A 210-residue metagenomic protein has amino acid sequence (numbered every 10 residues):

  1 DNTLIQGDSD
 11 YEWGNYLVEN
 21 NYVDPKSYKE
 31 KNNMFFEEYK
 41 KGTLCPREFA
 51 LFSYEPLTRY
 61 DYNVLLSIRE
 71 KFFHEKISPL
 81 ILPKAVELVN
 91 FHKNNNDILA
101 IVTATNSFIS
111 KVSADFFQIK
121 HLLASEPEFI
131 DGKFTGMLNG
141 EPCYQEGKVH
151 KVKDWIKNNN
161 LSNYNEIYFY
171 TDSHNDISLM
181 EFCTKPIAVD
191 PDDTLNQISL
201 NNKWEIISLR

Functional and structural regions predicted by a protein language model:
D1-K41: Active-site neighborhood of HAD-like aspartate-dependent phosphohydrolases
G7, V18, C45, N63-L65 (+1 more regions): Catalytic cores of transferase enzymes with a strong primary signal for eukaryotic protein kinases
D8, Y60, G147: Conserved active-site and cofactor/substrate-binding residues in soluble primary-metabolism enzymes
G14-N15, Y54, T184: Amphipathic alpha-helical segments within well-ordered protein domains
F36-N63, L122, E126: Short, compositionally biased "basic patch" segments
S67-E70, H74-R210: C-terminal cap/substrate-recognition subdomain and adjoining C-terminal extension of metal-dependent phosphatase-like
